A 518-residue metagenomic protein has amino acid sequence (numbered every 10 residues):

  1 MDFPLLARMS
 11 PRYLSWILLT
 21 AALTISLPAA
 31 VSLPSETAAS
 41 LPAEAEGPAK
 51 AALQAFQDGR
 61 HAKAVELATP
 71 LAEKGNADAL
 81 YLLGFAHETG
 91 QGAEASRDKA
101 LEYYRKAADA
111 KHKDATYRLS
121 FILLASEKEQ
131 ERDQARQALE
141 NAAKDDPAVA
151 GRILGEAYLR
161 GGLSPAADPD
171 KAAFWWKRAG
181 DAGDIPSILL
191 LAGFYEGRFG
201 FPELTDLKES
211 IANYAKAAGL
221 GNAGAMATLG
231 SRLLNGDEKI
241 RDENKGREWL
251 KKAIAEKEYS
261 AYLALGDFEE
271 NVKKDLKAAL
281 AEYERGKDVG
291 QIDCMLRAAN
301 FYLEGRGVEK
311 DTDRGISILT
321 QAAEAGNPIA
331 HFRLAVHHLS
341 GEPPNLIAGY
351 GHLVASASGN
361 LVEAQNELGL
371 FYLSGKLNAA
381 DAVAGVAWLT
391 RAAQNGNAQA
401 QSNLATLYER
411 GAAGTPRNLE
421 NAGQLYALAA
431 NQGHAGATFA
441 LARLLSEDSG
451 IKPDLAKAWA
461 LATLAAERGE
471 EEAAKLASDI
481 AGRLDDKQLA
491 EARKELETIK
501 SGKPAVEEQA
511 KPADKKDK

Functional and structural regions predicted by a protein language model:
M1-P11: N-terminal secretory signal peptides that target proteins for export/translocation
S15-P28: Bacterial N-terminal signal peptides
L27-K74, D78-F85, Y117, K511-K518: N-terminal leader/linker segments that initiate helical-solenoid repeat arrays
P48-A55, P70, L82-T89, T116-A125 (+11 more regions): Hydrophobic face of amphipathic alpha-helices that form TPR/SEL1-like repeat modules and related alpha-solenoid
G59-K63, E94-Y103, E127-A138, P165-W175 (+8 more regions): Structural signature of tandem alpha-helical TPR/SEL1-like repeats, specifically the intra-repeat loop/turn
P70-L71, K106-A107, N141-A142, R178-A179 (+8 more regions): Canonical positions in the second alpha-helix
E73-N76, T89-Q91, A110-K113, S126 (+19 more regions): Short helix-capping/linker turns of helical repeat alpha-solenoids
E467-K518: Terminal, low-structured helical/coil segments at or just beyond the last alpha-helical repeat
